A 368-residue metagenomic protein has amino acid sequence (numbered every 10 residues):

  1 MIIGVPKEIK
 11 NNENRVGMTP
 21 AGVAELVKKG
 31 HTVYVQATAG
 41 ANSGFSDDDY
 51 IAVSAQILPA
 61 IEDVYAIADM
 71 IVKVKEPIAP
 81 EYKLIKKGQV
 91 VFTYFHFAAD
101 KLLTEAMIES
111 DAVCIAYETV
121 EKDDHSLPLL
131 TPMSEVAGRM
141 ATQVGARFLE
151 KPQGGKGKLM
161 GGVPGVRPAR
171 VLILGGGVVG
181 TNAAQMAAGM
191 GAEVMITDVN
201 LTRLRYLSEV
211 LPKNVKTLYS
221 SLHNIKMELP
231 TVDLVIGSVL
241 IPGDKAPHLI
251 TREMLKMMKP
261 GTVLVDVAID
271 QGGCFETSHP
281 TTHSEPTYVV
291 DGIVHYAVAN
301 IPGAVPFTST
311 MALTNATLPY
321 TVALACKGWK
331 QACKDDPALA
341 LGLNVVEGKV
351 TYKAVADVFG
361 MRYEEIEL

Functional and structural regions predicted by a protein language model:
I2, E8, P77-A169, V298-N300: Glycine/serine-rich phosphate-binding loop and adjoining beta1-alpha1 elements at the start of nucleotide-handling
I2-S110: An N-terminal-biased, well-structured beta-alpha scaffold segment characteristic of Rossmann-like dinucleotide-binding
P6, K29-G30, V53, A98 (+14 more regions): Change "in soluble alpha/beta enzymes" to "in soluble alpha/beta proteins
P6-K7, N11-F45, P152-L240, T287: Glycine-rich phosphate/diphosphate-binding loop of Rossmann-like nucleotide-binding domains
D69, K75-E76, F95-H96, S221 (+3 more regions): Short glycine-/small-residue-rich Rossmann-like dinucleotide-binding loops
E118-V144, F148-L159, I269, C274-L368: Adenosine-phosphate binding glycine-rich loop
E209-D291: Rossmann-like adenosine-cofactor binding region
